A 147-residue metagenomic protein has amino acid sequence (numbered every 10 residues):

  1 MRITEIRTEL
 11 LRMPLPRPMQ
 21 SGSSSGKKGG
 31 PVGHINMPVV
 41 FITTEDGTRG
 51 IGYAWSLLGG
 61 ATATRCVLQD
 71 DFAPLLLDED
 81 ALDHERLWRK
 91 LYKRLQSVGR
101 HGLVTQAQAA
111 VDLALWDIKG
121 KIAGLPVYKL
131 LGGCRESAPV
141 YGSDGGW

Functional and structural regions predicted by a protein language model:
M1-W147: N-terminal capping/lid subdomain adjacent to the active-site entrance of alpha/beta enzymes
